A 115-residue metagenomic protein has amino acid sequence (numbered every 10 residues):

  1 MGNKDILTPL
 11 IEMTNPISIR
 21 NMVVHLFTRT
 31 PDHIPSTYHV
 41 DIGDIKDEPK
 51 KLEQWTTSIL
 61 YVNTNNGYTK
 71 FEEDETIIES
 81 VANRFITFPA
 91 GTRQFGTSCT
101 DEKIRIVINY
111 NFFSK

Functional and structural regions predicted by a protein language model:
M1-F85, G91, T97-V107, N111-K115: Fe(II)/2-oxoglutarate oxygenase catalytic core
